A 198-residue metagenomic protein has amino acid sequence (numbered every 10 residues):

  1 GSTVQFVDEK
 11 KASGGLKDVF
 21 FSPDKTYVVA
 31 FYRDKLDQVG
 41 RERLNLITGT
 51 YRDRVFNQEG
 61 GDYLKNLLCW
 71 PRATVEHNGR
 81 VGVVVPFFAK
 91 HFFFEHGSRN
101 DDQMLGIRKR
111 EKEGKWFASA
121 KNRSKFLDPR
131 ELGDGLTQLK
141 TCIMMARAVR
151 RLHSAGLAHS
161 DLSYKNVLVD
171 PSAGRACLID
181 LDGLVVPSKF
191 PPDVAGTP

Functional and structural regions predicted by a protein language model:
G1-G49, D62-W70, E76-N78: ATP-binding glycine-rich phosphate-binding loop
D24, R80-V81, G174, T197: Conserved catalytic motifs of the protein kinase core domain
Y27, V83, C177-D180: Protein kinase-like catalytic core scaffold
Y32, F88, D182: Anionic group-transfer/hydrolysis microenvironments
L36, F92, V186-S188: Conserved protein kinase catalytic core
L68-T137: Conserved structural core of kinase catalytic domains
K140-C142, V149-P171: Catalytic-loop of the protein kinase fold
S160-P198: Catalytic activation segment of kinase domains across protein kinase-like and atypical kinase folds
